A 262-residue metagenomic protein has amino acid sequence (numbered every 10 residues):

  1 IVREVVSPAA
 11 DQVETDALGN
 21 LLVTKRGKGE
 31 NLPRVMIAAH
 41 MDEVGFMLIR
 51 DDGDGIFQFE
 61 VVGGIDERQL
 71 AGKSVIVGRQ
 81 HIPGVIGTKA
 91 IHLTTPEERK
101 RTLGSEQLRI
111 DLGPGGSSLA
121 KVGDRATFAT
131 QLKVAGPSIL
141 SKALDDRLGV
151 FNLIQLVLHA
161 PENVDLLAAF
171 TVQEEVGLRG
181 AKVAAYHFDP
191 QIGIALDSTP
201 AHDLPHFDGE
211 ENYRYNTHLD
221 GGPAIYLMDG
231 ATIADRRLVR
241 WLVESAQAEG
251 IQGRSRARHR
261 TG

Functional and structural regions predicted by a protein language model:
I1-G262: N-terminal hydrophobic/helix-forming segments and targeting peptides
